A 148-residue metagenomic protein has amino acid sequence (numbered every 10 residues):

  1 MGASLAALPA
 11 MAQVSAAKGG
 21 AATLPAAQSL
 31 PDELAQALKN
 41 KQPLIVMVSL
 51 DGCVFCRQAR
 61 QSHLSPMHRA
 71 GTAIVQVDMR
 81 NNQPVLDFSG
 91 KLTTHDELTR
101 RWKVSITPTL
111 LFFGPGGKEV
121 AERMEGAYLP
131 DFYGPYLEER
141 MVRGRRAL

Functional and structural regions predicted by a protein language model:
M1-S15: N-terminal export signals
A12-L34: N-terminal "domain-start" segment that seeds a small globular fold
N40-D51: Short active-site neighborhood of thiol/selenol oxidoreductases, capturing the structured segment around
L50-F55, R80-P84, G117-K118, Y128-P130: Solvent-exposed loop/turn segments at secondary-structure junctions within structured extracellular/periplasmic domains
R57-A70: Typically the conserved alpha-helix immediately C-terminal to a functionally engaged Cys/Sec in thioredoxin-like
G71-T93: Thiol-based oxidoreductase modules, predominantly thioredoxin-like and allied folds used for disulfide exchange
D96-L111: Structural micro-motif
I106, F112-R145: Non-catalytic, surface beta->alpha helical segment in thiol-disulfide oxidoreductase systems
